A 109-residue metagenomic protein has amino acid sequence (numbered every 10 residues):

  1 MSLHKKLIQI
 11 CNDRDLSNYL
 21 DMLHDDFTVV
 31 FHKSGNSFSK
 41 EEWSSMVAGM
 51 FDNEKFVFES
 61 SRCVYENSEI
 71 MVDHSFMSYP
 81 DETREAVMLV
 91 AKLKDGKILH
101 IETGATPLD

Functional and structural regions predicted by a protein language model:
M1-L3: Absolute protein N-terminus
K5-Q9, D21-G35: Short, solvent-exposed secondary-structure junction/capping segments
N12, V30, S34, S44-D109: A beta-strand edge to alpha-helix "cap/lid" segment located at domain peripheries
R14-N18: Short helix-adjacent coil turns
